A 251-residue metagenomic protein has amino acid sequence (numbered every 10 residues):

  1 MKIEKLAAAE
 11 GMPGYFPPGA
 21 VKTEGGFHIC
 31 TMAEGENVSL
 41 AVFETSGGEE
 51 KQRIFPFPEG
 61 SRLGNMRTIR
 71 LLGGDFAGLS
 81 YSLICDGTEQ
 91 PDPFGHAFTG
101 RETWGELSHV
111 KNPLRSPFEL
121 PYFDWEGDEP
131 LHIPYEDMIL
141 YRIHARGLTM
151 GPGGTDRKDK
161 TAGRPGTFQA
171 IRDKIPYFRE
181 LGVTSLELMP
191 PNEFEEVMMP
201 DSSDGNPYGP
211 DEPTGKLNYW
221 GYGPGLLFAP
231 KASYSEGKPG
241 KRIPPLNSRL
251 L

Functional and structural regions predicted by a protein language model:
M1-G26, C30, E50-I54, E59-H144 (+2 more regions): The feature marks proteins involved in alpha-glucan
T31, I143, F178, L188 (+1 more regions): Conserved, mostly hydrophobic/aromatic
M32-V38: Short proline/glycine-enriched turn/loop motifs at strand-loop junctions of beta-rich domains
L40-E44: Conserved aromatic beta-strand anchor motif in extracellular beta-sandwich/beta-rich domains
T45, D86, P191-E193, A232: An acidic- and aromatic-residue-enriched active-site/binding cleft used to recognize and process polar
E126-I133, R172-G182, L251: Short amphipathic alpha-helices and their capping/turn segments at secondary-structure boundaries
R146-E187, N192: A conserved hydrophobic secondary-structure block that centers on an alpha-helix together with its immediately flanking
P152-T167, M198-L250: Aromatic- and acidic-residue-enriched carbohydrate-binding clefts of CAZyme catalytic domains
